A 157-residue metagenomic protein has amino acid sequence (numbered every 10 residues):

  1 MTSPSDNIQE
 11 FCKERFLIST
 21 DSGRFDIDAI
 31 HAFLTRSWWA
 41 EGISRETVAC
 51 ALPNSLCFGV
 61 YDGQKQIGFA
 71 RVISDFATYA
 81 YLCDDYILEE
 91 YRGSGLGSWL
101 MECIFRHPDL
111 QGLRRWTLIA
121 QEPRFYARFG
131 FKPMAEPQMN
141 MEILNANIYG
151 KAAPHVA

Functional and structural regions predicted by a protein language model:
T2-I43, P137, A152-A157: Short amphipathic alpha-helix that is part of the acyltransferase structural core
E46-Y86: A conserved beta-strand-loop-helix scaffold within acyl/acetyltransferase catalytic domains
Y91-L100: Conserved acetyl-CoA pyrophosphate-binding loop and the N-cap/start of the following alpha-helix in GNAT-like
L110-A146: Conserved active-site alpha-helix within GNAT-family acetyltransferase domains
